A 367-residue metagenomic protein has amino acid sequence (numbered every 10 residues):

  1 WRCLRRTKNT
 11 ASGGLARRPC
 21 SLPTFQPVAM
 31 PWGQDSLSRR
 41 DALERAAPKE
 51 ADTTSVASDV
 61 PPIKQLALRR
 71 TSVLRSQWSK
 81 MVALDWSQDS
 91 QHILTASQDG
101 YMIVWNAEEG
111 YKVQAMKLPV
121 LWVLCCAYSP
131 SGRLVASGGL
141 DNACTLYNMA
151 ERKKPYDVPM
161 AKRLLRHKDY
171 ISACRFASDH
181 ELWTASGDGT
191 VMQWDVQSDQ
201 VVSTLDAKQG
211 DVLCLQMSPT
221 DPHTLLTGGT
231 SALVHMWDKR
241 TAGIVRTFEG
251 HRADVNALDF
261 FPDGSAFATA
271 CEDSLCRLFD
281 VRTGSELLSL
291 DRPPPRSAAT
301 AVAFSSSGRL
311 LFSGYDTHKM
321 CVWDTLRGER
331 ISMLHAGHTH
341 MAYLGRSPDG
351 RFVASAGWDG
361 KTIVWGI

Functional and structural regions predicted by a protein language model:
P23-A83: Intrinsically disordered, low-complexity acidic/Ser/Thr/Pro-rich linker and tail segments in large eukaryotic scaffolds
R70, K80, D89, K112 (+16 more regions): WD40/WD-repeat beta-propeller blade-loop signature
L74-M81, K117-V123, L164-I171, D206-V212 (+3 more regions): WD40/WD-repeat beta-propeller blade N-cap
R75-Q98: Beta-strand-rich domains and repeat architectures in extracellular enzymes and scaffolds, especially beta-propellers
L84-S90, C126-G132, C174-H180, Q216-P222 (+4 more regions): Loop/turn segments within WD40 beta-propeller blades
A96-D99, G138-D141, A185-D188, G228-S231 (+3 more regions): Conserved strand-to-loop turn within each blade of WD40 beta-propeller repeats
M102-W105, C144-M149, V191-D195, V234-D238 (+3 more regions): WD40-repeat beta-propellers
G345-I367: Blade-level signature of beta-propeller repeat domains, shared across WD40, Kelch, NHL, RCC1 and BNR/Asp-box propellers
